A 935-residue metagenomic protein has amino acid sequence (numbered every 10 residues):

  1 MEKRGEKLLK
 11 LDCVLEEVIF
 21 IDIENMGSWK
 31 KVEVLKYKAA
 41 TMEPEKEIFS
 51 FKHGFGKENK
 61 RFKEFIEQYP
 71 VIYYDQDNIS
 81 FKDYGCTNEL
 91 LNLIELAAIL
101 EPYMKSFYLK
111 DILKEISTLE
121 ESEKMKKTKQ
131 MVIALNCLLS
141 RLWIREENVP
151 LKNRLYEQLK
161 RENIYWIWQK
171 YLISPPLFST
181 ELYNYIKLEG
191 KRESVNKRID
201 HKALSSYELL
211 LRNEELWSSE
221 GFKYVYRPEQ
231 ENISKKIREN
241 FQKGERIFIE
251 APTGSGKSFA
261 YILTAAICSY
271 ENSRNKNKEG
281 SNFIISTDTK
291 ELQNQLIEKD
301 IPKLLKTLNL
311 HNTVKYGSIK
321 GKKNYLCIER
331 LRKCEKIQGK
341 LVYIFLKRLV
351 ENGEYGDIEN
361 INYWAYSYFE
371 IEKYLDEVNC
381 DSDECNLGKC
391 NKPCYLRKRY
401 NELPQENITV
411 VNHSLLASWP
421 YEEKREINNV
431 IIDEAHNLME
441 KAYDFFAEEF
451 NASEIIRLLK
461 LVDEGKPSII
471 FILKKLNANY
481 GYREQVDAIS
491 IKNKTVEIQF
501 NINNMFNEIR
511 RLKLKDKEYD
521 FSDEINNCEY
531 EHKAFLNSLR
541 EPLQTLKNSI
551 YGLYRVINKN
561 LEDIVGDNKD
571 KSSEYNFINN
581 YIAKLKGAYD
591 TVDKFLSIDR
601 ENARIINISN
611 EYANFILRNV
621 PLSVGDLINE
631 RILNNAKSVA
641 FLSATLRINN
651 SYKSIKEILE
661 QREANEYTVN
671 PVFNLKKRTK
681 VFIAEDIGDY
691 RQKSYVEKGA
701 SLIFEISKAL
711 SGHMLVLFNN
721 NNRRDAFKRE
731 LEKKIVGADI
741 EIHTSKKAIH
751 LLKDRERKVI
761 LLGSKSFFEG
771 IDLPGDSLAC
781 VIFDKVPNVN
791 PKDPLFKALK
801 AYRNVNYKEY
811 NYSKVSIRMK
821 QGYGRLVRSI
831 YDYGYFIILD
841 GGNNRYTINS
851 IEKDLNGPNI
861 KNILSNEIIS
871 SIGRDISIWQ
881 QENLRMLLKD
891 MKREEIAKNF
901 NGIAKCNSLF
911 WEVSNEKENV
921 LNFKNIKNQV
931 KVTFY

Functional and structural regions predicted by a protein language model:
K38-S106, K110, K127-A134: Conserved DEDDh/DEDDy metal-dependent 3′-5′ exonuclease domain
F81-D83, L109-S174, F836-I838: Acidic, Mg2+-coordinating catalytic module of metal-dependent nucleases/exonucleases that use a two-metal-ion mechanism
K187-K197, L204-E214, N272-N407, K475-A478 (+2 more regions): A substrate-engagement module of RecA-like helicase motors
D200-E250: Conserved pre-motif I regulatory segment
K243-L263: Walker A/P-loop
Y261, I267, E291-N294, E298-P302 (+3 more regions): Signature of the SF2 helicase/ATPase Hel1-core->accessory helical subdomain module
D376-N407, A417-P420, L546, I550-E685 (+3 more regions): A contiguous, basic/glycine-rich beta-loop/short-helix subdomain that forms a polymer-engagement track
A684-S694, S745-N844: Conserved RecA-like P-loop NTPase helicase motor core
